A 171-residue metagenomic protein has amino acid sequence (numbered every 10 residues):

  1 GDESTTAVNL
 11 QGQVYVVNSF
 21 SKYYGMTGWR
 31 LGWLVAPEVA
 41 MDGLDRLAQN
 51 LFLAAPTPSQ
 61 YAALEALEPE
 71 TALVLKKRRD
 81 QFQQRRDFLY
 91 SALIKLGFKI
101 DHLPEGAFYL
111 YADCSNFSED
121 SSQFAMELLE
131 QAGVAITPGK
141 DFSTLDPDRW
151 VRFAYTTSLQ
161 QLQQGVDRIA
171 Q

Functional and structural regions predicted by a protein language model:
G1-M26, E38-V39: Active-site pre-lysine segment of PLP-dependent enzymes
G25, E38-G43, A72-L73, F117-S118: Short helix-loop capping/hinge motifs at secondary-structure junctions, enriched in acidic/polar residues
V35, Q60-P69: Helix-loop "lid/cap" segments that line or gate small-molecule binding pockets
V39-S59: Active-site C-terminal subdomain of aminotransferase-like
L44-L51, L67-S91: Structural signature of PLP-dependent enzymes
L64, D80-Y90, D101-C114: Conserved glycine-rich beta-strand-loop-beta hairpin in the small C-terminal domain of fold type I
S118, E127-I136, F142-Q171: PLP-dependent enzyme catalytic core of the Aspartate aminotransferase-like
